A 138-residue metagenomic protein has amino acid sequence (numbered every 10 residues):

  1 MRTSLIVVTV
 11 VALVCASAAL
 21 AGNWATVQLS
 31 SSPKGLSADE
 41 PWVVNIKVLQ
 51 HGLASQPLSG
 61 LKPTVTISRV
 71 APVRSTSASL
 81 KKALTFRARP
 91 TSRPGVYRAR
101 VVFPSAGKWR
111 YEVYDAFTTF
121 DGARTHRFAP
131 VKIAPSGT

Functional and structural regions predicted by a protein language model:
V7-A16: Bacterial N-terminal signal peptides
A21-T138: N-terminal soluble domains immediately following signal/targeting peptides that reside in extracytoplasmic
